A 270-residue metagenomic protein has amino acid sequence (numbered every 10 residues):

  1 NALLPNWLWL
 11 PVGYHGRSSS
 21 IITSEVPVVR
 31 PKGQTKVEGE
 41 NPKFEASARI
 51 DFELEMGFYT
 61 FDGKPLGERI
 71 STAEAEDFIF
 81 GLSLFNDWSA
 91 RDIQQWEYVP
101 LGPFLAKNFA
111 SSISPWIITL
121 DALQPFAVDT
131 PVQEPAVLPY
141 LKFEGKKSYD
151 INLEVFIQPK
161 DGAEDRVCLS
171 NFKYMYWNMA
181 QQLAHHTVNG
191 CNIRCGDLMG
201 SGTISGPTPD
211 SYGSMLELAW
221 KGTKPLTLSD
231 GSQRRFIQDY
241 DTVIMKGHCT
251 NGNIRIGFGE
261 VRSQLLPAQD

Functional and structural regions predicted by a protein language model:
N1-L169, W177-Q181: Active-site microenvironments in enzyme catalytic cores
P27, W88, S205, C249-T250: Acidic, glycine-rich active-site loops and adjacent beta-strand->loop/helix elements that engage anionic groups
E45-R49, G190-C191, R234: Exposed beta-sheet edge/beta-hairpin loop segments within beta-rich domains
P103, F172, D230-Q233: Hydrophobic alpha-helical scaffolding
S170-N171, L265: Acidic, low-complexity intrinsically disordered regions
W177-H185, N192-C195, M199-H248, I254-L266: Active-site pocket scaffolds in enzymes
